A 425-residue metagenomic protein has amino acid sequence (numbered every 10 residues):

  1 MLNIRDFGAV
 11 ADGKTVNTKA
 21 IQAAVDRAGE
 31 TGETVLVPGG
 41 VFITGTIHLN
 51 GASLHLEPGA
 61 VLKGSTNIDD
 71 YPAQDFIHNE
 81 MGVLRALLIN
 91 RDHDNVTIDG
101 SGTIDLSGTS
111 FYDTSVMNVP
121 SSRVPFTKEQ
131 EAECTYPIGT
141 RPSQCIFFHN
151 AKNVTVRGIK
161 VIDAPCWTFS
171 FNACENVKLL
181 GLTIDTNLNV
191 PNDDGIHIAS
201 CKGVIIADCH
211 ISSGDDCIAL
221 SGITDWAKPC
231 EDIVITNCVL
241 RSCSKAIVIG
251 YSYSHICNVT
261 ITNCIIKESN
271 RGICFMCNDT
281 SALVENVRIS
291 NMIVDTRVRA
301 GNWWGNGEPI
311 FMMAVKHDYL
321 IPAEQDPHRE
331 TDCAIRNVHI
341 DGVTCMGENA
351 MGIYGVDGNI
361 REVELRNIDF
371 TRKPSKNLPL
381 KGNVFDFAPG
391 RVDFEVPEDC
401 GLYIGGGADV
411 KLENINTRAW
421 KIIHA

Functional and structural regions predicted by a protein language model:
M1-A425: Extracellular/periplasmic carbohydrate-active domains that bind, remodel, or depolymerize complex polysaccharides
